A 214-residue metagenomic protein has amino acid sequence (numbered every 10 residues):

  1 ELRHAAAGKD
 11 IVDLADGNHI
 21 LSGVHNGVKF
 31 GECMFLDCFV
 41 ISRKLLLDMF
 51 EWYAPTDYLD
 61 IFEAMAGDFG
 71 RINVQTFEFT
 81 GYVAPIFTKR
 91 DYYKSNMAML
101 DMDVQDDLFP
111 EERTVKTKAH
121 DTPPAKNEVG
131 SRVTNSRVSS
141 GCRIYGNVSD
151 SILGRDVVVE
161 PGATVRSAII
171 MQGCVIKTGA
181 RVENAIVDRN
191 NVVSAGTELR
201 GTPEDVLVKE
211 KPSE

Functional and structural regions predicted by a protein language model:
E1-Y53: Conserved core of the sugar-phosphate nucleotidyltransferase
Y53-E214: Left-handed beta-helix
